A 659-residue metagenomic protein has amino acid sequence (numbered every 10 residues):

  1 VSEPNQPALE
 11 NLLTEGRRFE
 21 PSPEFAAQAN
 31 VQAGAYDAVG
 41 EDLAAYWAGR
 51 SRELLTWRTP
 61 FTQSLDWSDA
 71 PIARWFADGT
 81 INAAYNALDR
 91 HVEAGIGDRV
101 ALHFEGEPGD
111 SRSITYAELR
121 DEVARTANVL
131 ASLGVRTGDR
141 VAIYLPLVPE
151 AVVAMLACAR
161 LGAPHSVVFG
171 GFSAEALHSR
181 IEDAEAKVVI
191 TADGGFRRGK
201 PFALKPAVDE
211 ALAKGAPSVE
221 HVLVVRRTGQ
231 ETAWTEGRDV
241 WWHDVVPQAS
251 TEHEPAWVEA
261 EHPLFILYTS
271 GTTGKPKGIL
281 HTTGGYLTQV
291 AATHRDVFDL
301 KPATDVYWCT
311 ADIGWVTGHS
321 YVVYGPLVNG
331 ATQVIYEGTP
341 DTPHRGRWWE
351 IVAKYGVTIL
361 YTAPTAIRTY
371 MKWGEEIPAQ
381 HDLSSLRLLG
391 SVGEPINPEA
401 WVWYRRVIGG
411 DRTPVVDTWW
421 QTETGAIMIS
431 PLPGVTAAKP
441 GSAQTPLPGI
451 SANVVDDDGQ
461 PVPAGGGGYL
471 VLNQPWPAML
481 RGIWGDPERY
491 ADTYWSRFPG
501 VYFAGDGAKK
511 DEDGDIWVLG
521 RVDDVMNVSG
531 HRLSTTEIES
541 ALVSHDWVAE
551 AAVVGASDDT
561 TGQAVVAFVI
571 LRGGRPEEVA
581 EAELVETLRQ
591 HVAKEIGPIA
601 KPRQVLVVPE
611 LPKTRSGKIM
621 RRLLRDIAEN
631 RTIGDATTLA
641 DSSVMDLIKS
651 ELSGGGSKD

Functional and structural regions predicted by a protein language model:
A84, D98, L102-L156, S173-H178 (+2 more regions): Conserved AMP-binding/adenylate-forming core of the ANL superfamily
D98-V100, V222-V225, T235-Y268, K275 (+2 more regions): Conserved pre-ATP/AMP-binding loop-to-beta segment of ANL
V123-A124, P247-Q248, I279-L300: Conserved structural elements of the adenylate-forming
L156, R160-D244, Y355-G356, A363-P364: Structural core segment of the AMP-binding/adenylate-forming
V168-D193, V208, A353, L360 (+8 more regions): AMP-binding/adenylate-forming catalytic core of the ANL superfamily
H243, Y324, V328-A331, T358-T362 (+2 more regions): Gly/Ser/Thr-rich phosphate-binding loop
L287-V306, V316-I359, K372-E375: Conserved AMP-binding/adenylation subdomain of ANL enzymes
T445-G449, Q460-Y494, L533, T632-I633: Conserved ATP/PPi-binding loop(s) of AMP-dependent carboxylate-activating enzymes
